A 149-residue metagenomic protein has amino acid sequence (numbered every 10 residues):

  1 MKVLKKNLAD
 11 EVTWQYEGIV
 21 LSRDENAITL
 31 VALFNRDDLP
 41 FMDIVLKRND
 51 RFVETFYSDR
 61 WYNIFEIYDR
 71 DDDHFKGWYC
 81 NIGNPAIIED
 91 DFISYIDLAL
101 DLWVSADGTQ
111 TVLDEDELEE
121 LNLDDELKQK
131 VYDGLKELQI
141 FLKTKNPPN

Functional and structural regions predicted by a protein language model:
M1-R51: Charge-rich, low-complexity N-terminal segments
T13-E17, N49-R51, W61-I64, Y95-A99: Short, surface-exposed coil-to-beta transition loops
R23-E25, R70-D72, V104-T109: Short acidic-glycine loop/turn motifs at beta-strand connectors
L39-V45, D91, L121-D125: A short, polar/proline- and glycine-enriched secondary-structure boundary/capping micro-motif
V45-I87: Phosphate/ribose-recognition catalytic cores of enzymes acting on nucleotide-derived substrates
F75, Y79-A99, Q110-E115: Charged, low-complexity intrinsically disordered segments
I96-E137: A hydrophobic, small-residue-rich beta->alpha segment in the mid-to-C-terminal subdomain of diverse proteins
L138-N149: Cysteine/selenocysteine-centered motifs that mediate thiol-based redox chemistry or coordinate metal-sulfur cofactors
